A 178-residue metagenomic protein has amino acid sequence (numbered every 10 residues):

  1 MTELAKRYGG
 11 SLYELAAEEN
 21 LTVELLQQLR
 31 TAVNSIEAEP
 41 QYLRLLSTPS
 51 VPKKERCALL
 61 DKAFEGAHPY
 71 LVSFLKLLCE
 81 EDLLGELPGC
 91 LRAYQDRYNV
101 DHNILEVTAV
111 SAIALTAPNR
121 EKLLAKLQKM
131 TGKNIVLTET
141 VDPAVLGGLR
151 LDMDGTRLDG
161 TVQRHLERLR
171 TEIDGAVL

Functional and structural regions predicted by a protein language model:
M1-L178: Elongated, mostly alpha-helical coiled-coil "stalk/stator" tethers of large membrane protein machines
